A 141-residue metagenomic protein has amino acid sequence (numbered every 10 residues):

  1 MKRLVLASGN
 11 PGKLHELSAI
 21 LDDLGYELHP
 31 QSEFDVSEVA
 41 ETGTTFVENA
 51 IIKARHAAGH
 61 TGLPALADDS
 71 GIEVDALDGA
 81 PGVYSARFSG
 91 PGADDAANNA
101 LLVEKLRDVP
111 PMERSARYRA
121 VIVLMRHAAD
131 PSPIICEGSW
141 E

Functional and structural regions predicted by a protein language model:
K2-V5, P11-H29, E33-E141: Anionic-ligand binding patches
